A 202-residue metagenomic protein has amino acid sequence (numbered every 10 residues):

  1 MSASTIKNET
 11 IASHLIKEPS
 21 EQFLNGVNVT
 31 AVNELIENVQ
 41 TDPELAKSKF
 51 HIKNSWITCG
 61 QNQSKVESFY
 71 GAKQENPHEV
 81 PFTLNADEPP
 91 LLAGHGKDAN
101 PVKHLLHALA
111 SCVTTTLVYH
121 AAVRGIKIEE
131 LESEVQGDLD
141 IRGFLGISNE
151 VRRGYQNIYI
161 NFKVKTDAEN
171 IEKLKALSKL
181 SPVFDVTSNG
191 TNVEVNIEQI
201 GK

Functional and structural regions predicted by a protein language model:
S2-H107, Y119-K202: Extended beta-strand/beta-hairpin segments
L109-V113: Alpha-helical metal-binding/catalytic segments enriched in His/Glu/Asp
